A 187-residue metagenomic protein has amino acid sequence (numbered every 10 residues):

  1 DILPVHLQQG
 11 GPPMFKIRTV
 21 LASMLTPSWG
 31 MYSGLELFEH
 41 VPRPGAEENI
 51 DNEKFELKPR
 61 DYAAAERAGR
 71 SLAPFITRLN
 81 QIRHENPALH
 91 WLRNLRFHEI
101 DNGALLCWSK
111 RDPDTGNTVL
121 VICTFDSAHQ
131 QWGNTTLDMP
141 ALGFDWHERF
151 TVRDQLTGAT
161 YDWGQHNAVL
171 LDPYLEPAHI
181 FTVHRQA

Functional and structural regions predicted by a protein language model:
D1-L7: Short, basic, glycine/proline-bearing loop/turn elements
Q8-G10, F15-K16, L25, M31 (+1 more regions): Carbohydrate-interacting/catalytic domains
T19: Active-site/ligand-binding-proximal alpha/beta "capping" segment
